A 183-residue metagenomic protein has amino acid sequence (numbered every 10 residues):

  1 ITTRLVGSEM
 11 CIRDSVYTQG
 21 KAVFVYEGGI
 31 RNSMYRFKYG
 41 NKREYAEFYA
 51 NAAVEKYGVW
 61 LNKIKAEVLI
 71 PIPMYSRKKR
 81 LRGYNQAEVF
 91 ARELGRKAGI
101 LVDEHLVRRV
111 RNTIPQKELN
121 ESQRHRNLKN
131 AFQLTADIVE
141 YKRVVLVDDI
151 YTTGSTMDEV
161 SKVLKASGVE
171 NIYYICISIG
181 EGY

Functional and structural regions predicted by a protein language model:
I1-G7, C11-I12: Single conserved hydrophobic/aromatic residue that forms the stacking wall/gate of nucleotide- or nucleobase-binding
R13-L146, T153-Y183: Conserved PRPP/pyrophosphate-binding segment of the phosphoribosyltransferase/PRPP-pathway fold
